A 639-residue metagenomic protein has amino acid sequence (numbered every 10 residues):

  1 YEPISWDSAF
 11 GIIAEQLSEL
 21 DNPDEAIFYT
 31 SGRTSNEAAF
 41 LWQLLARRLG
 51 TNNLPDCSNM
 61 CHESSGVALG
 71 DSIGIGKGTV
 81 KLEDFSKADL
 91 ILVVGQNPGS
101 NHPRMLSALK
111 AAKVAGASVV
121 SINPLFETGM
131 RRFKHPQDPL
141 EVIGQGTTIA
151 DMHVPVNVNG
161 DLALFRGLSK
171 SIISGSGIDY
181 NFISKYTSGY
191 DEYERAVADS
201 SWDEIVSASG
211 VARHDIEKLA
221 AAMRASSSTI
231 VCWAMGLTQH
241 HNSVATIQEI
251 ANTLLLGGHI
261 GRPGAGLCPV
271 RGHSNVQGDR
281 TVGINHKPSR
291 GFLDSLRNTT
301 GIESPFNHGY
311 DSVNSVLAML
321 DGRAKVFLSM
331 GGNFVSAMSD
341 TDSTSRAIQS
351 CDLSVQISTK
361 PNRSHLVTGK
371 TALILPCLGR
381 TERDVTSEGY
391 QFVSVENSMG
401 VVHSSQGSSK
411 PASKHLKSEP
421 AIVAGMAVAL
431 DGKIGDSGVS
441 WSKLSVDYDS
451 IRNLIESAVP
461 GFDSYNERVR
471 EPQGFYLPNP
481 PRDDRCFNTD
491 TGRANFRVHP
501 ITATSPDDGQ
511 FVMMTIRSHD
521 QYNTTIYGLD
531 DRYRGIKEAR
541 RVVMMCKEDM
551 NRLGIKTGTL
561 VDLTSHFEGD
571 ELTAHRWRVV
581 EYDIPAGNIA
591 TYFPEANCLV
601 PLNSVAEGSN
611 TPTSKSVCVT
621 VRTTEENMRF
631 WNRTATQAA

Functional and structural regions predicted by a protein language model:
Y1-N275, V282, L296-R482, G492 (+1 more regions): Cofactor-pocket helix-loop regions in the catalytic cores of large enzyme subunits
G283-P288: Flexible, surface-exposed loop regions and adjacent strand-edge segments of Gram-negative outer-membrane beta-barrel
R290-D294: Extended, highly charged linker/hinge segments and catalytic-adjacent loops that couple domains and form adaptable
R468-K547, N551-G608, S616, V621-A639: Long, compositionally biased stretches
